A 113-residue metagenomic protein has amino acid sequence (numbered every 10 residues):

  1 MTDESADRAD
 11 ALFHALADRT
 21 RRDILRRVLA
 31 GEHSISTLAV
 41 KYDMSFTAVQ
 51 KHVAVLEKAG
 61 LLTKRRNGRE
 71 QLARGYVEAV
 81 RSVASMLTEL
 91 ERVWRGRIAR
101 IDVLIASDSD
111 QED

Functional and structural regions predicted by a protein language model:
M1-R8, R27-K41, F46, V55-K58 (+2 more regions): C-terminal regulatory/oligomerization modules of transcriptional regulators
A11, R22-I24: Pre-recognition alpha-helix immediately N-terminal to the DNA-recognition helix within helix-turn-helix or winged-helix
A15-T20, V80: Short helix-coil-helix linker/hinge
R21, H52: Histidine-centered divalent metal-coordination motifs
R66-L72: Short, Lys/Arg-rich nucleic-acid/phosphate-binding segment
G75: Conserved catalytic core of two-component histidine kinases
